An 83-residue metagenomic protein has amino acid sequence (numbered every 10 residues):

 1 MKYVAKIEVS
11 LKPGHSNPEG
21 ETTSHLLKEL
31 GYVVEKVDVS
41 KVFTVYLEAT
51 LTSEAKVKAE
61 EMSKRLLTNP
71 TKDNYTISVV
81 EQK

Functional and structural regions predicted by a protein language model:
M1-T44, L51-K83: Long, contiguous binding/interaction regions
